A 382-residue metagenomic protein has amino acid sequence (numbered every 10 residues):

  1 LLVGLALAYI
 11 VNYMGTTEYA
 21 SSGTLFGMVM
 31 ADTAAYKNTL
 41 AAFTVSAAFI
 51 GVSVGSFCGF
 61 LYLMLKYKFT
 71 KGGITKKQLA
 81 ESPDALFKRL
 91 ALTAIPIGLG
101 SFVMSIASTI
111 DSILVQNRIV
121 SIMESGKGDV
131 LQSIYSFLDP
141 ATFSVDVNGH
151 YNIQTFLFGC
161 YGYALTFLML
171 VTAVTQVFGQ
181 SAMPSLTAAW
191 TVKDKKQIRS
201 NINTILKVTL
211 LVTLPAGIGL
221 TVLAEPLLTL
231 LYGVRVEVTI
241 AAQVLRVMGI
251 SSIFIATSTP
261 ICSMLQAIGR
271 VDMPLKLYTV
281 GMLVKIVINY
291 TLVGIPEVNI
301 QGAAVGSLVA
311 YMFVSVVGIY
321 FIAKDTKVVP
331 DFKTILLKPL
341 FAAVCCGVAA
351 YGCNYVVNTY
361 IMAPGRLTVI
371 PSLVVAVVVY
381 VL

Functional and structural regions predicted by a protein language model:
L1, A48-L63, Q243-G269, M273-V293 (+2 more regions): Short runs within selected transmembrane alpha-helices of multi-pass transporters and secretion channels
L2-N38, M273-V298, F313-F321, A342-N354 (+1 more regions): Alpha-helical transmembrane segments of multi-pass membrane transporters and transport-associated inner-membrane enzymes
Y19-F49, Y62-M104, K193-K196, K324-P339: Interhelical loop/hinge segments that connect adjacent transmembrane helices in multipass membrane
G27, A31-V45, S101-F102, I106 (+1 more regions): Transmembrane alpha-helical segments of multi-pass transport proteins
F87, A91, G162, A182 (+4 more regions): Interfacial transmembrane-helix starts/ends
G128-H150, Q154-T175, K207-V208: Alpha-helical transmembrane segments of polytopic membrane transporters and translocases
A164, T175-V192: Helix-loop junctions and terminal segments of transmembrane helices in multi-pass membrane transport/translocation
N203, G219-S252, A363-L367: Interfacial segments at transmembrane-helix termini and the short loops linking adjacent helices
